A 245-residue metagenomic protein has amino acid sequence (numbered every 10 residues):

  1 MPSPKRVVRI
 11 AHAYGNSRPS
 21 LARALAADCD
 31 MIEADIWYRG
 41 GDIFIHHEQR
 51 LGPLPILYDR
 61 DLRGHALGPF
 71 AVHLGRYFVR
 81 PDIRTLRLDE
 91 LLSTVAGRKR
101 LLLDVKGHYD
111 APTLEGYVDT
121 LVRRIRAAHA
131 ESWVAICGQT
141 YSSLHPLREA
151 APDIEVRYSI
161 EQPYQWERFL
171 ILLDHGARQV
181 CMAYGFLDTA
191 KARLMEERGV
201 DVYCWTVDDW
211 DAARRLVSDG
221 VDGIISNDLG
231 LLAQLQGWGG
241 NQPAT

Functional and structural regions predicted by a protein language model:
M1-T245: Phosphate-group recognition and catalysis centered on beta-loop-alpha active-site segments
